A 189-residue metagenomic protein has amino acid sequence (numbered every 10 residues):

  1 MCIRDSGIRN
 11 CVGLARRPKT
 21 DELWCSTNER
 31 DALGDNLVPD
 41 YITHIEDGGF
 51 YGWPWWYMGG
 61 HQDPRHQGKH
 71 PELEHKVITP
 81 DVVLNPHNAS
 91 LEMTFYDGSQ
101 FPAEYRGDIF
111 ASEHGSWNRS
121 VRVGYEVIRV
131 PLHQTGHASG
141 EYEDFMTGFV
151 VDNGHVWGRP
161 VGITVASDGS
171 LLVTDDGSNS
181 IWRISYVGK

Functional and structural regions predicted by a protein language model:
M1-D5: Conserved small/polar residues in nucleotide/adenosyl-binding loops
R9-N10, L14-M146, D152-G158, A166 (+1 more regions): Beta-propeller domain segments
R30, S178-N179: Loop/turn residues immediately N-terminal
V161-T174: C-terminal substrate/ligand-recognition segments
